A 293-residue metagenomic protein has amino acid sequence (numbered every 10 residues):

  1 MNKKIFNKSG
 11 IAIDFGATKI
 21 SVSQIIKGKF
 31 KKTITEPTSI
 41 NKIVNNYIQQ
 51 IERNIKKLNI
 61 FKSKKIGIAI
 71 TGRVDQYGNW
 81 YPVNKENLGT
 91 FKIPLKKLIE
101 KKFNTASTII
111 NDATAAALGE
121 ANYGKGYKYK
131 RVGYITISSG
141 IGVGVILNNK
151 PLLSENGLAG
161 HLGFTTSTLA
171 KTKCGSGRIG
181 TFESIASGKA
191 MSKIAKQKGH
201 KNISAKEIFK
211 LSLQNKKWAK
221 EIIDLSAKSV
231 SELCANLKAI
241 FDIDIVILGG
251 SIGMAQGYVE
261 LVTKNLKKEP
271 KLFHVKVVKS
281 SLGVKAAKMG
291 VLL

Functional and structural regions predicted by a protein language model:
K4-N46, N79-P82, P151, G157-L158 (+1 more regions): Short glycine-rich, Thr/Ser-proximal phosphate-binding strand/loop in the N-terminal lobe of ATP-dependent enzymes
K8-D14, K65-G67, V132-T136, G142 (+1 more regions): Short glycine-aspartate micro-motif
K19, L237, I243-N265, S280-G283: Glycine-rich phosphate-binding loops at beta-strand->alpha-helix junctions
I20, K102, I109-A113, S167-N202: Glycine-rich phosphate-binding loop plus the immediately following alpha-helix
S39-E52, K64-I66, G72-R131, G257-E269 (+1 more regions): Glycine-rich phosphate-binding loop and adjoining helix at the ATP-binding site of ATP-dependent phosphoryl-transfer
K62-T71, T108, I240-S251, V278: Short glycine-rich phosphate-binding loop at a beta-alpha junction
Y127-I185: Glycine-rich phosphate-binding loop of actin/hexokinase-like ATP-binding domains
R178-I245: A mobile "lid/hinge" subdomain adjacent to the ATP/sugar-phosphate binding pocket shared across diverse ATP-dependent
